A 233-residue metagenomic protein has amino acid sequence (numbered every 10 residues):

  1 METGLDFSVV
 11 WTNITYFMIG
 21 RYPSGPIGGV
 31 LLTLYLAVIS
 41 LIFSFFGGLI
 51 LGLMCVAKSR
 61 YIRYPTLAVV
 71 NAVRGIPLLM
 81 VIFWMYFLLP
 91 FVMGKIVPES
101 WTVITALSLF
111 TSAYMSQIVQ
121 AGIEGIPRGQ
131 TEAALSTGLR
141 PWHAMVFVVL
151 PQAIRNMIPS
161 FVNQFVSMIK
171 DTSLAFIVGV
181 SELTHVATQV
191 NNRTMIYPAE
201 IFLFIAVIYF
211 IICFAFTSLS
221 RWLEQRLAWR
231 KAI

Functional and structural regions predicted by a protein language model:
M1-I233: Transmembrane alpha-helices and adjacent helix-loop boundaries
